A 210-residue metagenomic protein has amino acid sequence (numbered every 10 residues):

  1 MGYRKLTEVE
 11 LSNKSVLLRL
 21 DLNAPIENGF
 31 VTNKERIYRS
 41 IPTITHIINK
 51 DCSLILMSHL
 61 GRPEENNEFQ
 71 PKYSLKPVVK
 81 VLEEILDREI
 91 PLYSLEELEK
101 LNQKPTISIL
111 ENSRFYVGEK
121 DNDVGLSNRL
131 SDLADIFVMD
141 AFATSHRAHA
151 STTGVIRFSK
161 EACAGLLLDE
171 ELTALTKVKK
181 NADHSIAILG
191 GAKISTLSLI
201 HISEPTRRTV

Functional and structural regions predicted by a protein language model:
M1-S203, R207: Active-site loop-to-helix "anion-binding N-cap" substructures in soluble metabolic enzymes
